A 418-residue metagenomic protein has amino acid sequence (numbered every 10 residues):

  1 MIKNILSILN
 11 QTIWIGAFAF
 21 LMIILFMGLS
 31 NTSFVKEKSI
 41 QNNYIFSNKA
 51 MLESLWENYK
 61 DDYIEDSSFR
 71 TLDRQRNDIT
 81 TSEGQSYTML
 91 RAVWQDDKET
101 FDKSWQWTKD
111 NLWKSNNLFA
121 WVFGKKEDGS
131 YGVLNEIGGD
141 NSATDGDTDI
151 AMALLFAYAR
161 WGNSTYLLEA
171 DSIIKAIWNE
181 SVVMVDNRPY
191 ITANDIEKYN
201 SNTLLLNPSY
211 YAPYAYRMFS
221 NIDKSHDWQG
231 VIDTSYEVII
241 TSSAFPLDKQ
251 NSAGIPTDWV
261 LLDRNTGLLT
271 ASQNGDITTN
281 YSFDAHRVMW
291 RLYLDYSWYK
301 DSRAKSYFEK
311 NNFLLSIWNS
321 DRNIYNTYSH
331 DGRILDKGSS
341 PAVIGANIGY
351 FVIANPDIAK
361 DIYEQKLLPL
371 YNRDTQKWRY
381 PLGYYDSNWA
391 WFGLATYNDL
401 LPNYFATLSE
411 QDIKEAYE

Functional and structural regions predicted by a protein language model:
I2-F18: N-terminal Sec-pathway targeting helices
F18-L25: Hydrophobic helical h-region of N-terminal Sec-dependent signal peptides in bacterial secretory/periplasmic proteins
L25-K38: Sec-dependent signal peptide cleavage junction
S39-S54, D78-S82, N117-A120, T144-D145 (+1 more regions): Extended ligand-binding clefts on enzyme/binding-domain cores
Q41-D147, A151-A153, R160-N163, D284-A285 (+8 more regions): N-terminal carbohydrate-binding/catalytic regions of secreted carbohydrate-active enzymes
A151-A159, A212, F219-S220: Alpha-helical scaffold elements that line and support the substrate/ligand-binding pocket of soluble hydrolases
Q229-D233, Y363-L367, S409: Alpha-helical repeat scaffolds
A390-E418: C-terminal amphipathic "assembly/sorting" segment characterized by alternating charged and hydrophobic residues
